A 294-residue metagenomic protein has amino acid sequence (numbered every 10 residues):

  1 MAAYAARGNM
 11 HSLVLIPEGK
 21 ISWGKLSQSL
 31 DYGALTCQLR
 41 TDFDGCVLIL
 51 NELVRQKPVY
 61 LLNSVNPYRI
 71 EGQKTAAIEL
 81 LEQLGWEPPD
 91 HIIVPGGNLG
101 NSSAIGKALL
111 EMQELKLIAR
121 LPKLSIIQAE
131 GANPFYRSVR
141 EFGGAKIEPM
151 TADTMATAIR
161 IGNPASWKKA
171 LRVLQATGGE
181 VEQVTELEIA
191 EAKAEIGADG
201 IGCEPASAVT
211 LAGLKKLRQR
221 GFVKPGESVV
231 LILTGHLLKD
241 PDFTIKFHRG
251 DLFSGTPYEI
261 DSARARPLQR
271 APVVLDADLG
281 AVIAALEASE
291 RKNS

Functional and structural regions predicted by a protein language model:
A2-N9, G19, Q28, Y32 (+2 more regions): Glycine-rich phosphate/pyrophosphate-binding loop at beta-loop-alpha junctions
M10-C46: A glycine-rich helix N-cap at a beta->alpha junction
S12, T36, Y60-L61, V181: Hydrophobic beta-strand scaffold residues
T41-P58, Y68, E111-C203, F247-S294: Active-site/ligand-binding loops adjacent to catalytic centers
Q56, L84-P88, V223-K224: Glycine-rich phosphate-binding loop signature in dinucleotide/nucleotide-binding domains
V59-Y60, D90, L124, E227: Conserved acidic residues
N63, D90-I92, I196-G202: A short glycine/serine-rich beta->alpha loop
E186-D242: Claisen-condensing/thiolase-fold acyl-transfer catalytic domains that form or cleave C-C bonds in fatty acid
